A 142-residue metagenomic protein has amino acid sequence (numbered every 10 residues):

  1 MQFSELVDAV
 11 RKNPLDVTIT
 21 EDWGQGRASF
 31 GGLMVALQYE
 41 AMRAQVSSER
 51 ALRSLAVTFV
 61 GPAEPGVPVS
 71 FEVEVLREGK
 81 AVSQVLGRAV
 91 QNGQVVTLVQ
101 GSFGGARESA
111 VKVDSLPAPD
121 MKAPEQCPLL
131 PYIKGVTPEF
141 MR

Functional and structural regions predicted by a protein language model:
M1-R142: Terminal targeting signals and extreme-terminal segments of soluble enzymes
